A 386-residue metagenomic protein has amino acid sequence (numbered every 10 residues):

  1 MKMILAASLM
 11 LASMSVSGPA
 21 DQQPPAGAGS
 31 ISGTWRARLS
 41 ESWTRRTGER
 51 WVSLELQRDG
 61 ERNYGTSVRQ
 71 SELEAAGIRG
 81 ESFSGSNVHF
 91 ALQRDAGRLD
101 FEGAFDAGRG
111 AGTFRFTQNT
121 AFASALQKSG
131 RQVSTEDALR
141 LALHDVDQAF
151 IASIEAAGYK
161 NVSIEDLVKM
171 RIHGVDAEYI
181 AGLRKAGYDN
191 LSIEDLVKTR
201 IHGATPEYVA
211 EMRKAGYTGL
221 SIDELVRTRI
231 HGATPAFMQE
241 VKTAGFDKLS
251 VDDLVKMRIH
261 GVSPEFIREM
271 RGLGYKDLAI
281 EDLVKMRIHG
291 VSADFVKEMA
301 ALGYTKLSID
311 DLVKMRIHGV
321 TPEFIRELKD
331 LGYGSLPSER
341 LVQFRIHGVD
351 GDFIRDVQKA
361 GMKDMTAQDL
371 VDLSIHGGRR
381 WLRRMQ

Functional and structural regions predicted by a protein language model:
M1-A7: Sec-dependent signal peptide recognition, specifically the positively charged N-region followed immediately by
S8-S17: Hydrophobic h-region of N-terminal signal peptides that target proteins for export in Gram-negative bacteria
V16-Q386: General marker for long, soluble alpha-helical cores
